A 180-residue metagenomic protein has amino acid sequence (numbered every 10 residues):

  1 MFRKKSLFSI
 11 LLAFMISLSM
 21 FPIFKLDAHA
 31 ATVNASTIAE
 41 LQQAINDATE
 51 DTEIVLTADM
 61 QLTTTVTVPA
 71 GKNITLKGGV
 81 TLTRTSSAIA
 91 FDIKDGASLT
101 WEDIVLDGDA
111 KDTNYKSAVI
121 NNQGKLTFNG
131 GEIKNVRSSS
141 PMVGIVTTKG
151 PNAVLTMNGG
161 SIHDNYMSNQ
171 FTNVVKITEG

Functional and structural regions predicted by a protein language model:
M1-S6: Positively charged n-region of N-terminal signal peptides that target proteins for export
I10-I23: Bacterial N-terminal signal peptides
M20-V33: Sec-dependent signal peptide cleavage junction
A31-T57: Acidic Gly/Asp/Thr-rich repetitive segments characteristic of extracellular carbohydrate-active and adhesion proteins
Q61-T75, L82-L126, S139-P151: Extracellular beta-strand-rich solenoid/capping regions of secreted or surface-exposed proteins that bind or remodel
V80, V105, E132, R137 (+2 more regions): A structural signal for beta-strand register positions
